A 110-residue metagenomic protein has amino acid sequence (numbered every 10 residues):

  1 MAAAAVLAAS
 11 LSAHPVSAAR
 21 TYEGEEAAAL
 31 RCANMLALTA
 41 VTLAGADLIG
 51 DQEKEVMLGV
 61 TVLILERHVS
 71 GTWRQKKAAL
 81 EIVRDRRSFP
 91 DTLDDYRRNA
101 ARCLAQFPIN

Functional and structural regions predicted by a protein language model:
A2-S10: Bacterial N-terminal signal peptides
A13-P15: N-terminal signal peptide c-region/cleavage motif recognized by signal peptidases
A19-T72: Short N-proximal segments of mature Sec-exported proteins
D51-N110: Compact alpha-helical subdomains of small soluble proteins
